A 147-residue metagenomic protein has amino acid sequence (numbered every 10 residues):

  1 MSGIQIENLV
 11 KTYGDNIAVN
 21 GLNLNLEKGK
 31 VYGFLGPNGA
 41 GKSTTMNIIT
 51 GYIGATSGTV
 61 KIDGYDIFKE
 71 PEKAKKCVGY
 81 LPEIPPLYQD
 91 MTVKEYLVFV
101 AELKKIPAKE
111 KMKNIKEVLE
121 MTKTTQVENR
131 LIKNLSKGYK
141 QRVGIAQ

Functional and structural regions predicted by a protein language model:
N16-I17, E72: Short coil-to-beta microelement around the adenine-binding A-loop and adjacent beta1/P-loop entry of ABC ATPase
P37-G41: Walker A (P-loop) phosphate-binding loop of ABC-type ATPase nucleotide-binding domains
T50: Helix-to-loop junction immediately C-terminal to a conserved catalytic motif
G58-K69, K73-V78: Conserved ABC transporter NBD signature motif
V98, E102, K109-V127: Conserved ABC ATPase "signature" region
I145: Hydrophobic anchor residue at the start of the ABC signature
